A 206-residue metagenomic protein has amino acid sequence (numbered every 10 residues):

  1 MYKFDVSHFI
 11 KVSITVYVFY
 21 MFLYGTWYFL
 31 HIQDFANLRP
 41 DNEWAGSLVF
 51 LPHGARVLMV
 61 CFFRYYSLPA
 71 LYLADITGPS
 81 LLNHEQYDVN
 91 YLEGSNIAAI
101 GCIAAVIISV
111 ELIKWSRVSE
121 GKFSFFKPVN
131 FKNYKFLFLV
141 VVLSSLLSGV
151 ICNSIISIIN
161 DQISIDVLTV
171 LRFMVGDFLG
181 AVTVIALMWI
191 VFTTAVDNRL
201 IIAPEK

Functional and structural regions predicted by a protein language model:
M1-H8: Short, Lys/Arg-rich, polar N-terminal cytosolic tail immediately upstream of the first transmembrane signal-anchor
H8-V60, N83-E205: Membrane-embedded alpha-helical hairpins and interfacial helices in multi-pass inner-membrane proteins
Y65-P69, I165-D166: Membrane-helix interface segments
S67-P79: Central hydrophobic cores of alpha-helical transmembrane segments in multi-pass integral membrane proteins
